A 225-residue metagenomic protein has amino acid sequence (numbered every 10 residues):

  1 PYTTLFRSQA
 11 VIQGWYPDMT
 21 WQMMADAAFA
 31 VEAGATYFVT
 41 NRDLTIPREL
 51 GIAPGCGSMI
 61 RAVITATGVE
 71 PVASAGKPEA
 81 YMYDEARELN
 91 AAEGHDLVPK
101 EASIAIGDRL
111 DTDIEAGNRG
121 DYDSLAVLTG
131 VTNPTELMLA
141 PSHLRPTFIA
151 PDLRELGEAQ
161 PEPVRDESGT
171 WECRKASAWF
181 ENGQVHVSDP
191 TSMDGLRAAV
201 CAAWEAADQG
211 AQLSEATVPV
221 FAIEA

Functional and structural regions predicted by a protein language model:
Y2-L5: Short, small-residue-biased leader/transition segments that mark boundaries at the very start of proteins
Q9-G14, F38, I104-I106, A150: Structural motif
G14-M24: Active-site glycine- and acidic-residue-rich loops that bind and position anionic ligands or nucleotide-like cofactors
T40-Y81: Glycine/Thr-rich beta-alpha phosphate-binding loop at enzyme active sites
S74-E115: Conserved Lys-Pro-Asp/Glu-containing loop-to-beta segment of HAD-superfamily phosphomonoesterases, centered on
A105-L139: Acidic, Mg2+-coordinating phosphoryl-transfer loop and its flanking beta/alpha structural elements, shared across
S142-P161: Catalytic cores of secreted or luminal carbohydrate-active enzymes
D166-A225: N-terminal accessory interaction module
